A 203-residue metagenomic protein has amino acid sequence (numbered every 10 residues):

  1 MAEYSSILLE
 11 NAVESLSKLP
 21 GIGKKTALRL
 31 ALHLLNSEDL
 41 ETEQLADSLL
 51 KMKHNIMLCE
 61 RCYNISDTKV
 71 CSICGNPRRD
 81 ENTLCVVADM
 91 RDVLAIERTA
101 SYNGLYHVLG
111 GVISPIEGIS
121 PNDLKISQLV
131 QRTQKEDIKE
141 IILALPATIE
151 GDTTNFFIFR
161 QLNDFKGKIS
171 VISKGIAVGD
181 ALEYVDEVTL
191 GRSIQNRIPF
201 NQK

Functional and structural regions predicted by a protein language model:
E3-E10, A31-V93, P199: Cys/His-rich Zn2+-binding cysteine-cluster or related metal-binding knuckle/ribbon modules and their
D67, R78-R79, M90-V93, V112-P115 (+2 more regions): Conserved nucleotide-binding/hydrolysis micro-motifs of P-loop NTPases
T83, V87-A88, I138-E150: Acidic beta-strand-to-loop metal/phosphate-binding motif
I96-G118: Histidine/lysine/aspartate-rich catalytic loop segments that bind and position anionic ligands
G111-E136: Glycine-rich oxoanion-binding loops at beta->alpha junctions
E150-N163: Short Gly/Thr/Asp-enriched flexible loops that form oxyanion-binding sites at enzyme active sites
K166-I172, V178-K203: Conserved phosphate-handling catalytic cores of large alpha/beta enzymes
